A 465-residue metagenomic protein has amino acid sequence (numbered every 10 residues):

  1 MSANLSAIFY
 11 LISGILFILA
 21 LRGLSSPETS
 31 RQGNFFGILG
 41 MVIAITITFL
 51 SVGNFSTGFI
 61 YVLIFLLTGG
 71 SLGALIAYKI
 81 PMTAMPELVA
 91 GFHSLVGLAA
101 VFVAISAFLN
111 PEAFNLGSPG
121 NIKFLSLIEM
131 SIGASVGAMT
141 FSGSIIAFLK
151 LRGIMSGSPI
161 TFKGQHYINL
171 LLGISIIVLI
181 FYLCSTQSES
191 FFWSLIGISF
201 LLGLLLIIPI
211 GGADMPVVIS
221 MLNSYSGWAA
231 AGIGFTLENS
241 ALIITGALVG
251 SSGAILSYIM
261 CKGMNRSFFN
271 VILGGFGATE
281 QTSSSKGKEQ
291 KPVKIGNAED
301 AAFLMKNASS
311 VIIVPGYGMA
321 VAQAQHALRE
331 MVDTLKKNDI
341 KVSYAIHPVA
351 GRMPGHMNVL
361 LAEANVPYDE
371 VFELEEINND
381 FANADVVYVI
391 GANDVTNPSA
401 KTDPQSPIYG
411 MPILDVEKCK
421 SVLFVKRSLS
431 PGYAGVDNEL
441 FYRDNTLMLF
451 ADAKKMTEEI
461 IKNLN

Functional and structural regions predicted by a protein language model:
M1-G14, S51-S71, S126-F141, Q187-I198: Structural signature of hydrophobic alpha-helical transmembrane segments
L16-T29, G70-V89, S144-P159, L202-M215 (+1 more regions): C-terminal ends of transmembrane helices
R31-G40, V62-L63, A84-V96, P159-L171 (+1 more regions): Cytoplasmic-side transmembrane-helix entry/capping segments in multi-pass membrane proteins
T48-L63, L75-P86, V101-S118: Transmembrane alpha-helix boundary signature
S106-G120, C184-S190, V217, S224-I244: Transmembrane helix-loop junctions at the membrane interface of multipass transporters and ion channels
G211, S226-F269: Mobile "lid/hinge" segments at catalytic clefts and subdomain interfaces of large enzymes
L248-A308: Membrane-interfacial segments at transmembrane helix termini in multi-pass membrane proteins
E289-N465: Structured cytosolic domains appended to multi-pass membrane proteins
